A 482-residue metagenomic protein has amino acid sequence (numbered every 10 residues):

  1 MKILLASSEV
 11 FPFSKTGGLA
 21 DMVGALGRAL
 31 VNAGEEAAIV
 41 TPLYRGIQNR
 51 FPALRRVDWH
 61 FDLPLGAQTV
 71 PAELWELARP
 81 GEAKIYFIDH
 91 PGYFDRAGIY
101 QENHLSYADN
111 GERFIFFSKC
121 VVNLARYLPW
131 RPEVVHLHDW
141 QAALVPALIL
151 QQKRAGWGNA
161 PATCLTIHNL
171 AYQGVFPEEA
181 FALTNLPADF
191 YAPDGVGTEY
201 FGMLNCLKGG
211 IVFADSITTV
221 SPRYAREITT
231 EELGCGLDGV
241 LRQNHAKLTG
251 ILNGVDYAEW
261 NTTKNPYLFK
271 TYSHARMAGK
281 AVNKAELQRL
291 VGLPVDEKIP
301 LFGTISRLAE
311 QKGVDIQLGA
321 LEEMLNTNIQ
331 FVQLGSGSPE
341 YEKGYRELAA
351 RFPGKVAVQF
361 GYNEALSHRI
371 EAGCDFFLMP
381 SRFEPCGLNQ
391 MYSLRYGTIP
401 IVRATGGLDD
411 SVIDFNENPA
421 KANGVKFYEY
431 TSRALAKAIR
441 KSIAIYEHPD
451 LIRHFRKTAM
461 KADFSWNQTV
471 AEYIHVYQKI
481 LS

Functional and structural regions predicted by a protein language model:
M1-S482: Catalytic cores of nucleotide-sugar-dependent glycosyltransferases that transfer UDP/GDP/TDP-activated
